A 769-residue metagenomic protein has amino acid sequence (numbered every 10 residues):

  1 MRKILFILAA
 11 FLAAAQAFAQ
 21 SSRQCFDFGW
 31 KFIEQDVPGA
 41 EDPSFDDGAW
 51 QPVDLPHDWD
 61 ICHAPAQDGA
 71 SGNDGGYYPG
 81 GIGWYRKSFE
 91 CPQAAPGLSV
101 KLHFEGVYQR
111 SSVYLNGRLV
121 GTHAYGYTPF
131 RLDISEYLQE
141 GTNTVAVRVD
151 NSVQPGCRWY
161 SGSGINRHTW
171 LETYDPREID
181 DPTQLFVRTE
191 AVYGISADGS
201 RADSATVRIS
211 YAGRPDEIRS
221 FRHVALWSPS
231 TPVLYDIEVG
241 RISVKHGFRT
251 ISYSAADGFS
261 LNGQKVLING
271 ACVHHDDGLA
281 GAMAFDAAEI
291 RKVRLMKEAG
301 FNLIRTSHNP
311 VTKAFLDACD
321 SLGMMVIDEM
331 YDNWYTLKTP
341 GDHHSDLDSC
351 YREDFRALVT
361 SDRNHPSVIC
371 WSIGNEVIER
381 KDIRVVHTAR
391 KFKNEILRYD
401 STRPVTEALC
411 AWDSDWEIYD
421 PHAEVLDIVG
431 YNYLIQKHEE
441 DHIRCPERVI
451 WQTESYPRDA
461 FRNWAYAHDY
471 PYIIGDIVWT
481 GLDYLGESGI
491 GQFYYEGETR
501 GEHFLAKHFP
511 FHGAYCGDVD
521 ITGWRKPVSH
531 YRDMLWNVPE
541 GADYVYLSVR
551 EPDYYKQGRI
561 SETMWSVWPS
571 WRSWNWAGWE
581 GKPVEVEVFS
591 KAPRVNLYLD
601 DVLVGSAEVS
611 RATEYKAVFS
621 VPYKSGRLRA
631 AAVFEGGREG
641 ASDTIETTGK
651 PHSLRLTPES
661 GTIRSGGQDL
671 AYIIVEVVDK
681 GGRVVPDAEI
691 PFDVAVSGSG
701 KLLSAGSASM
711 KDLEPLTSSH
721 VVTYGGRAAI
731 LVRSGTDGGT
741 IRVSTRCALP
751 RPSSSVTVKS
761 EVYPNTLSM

Functional and structural regions predicted by a protein language model:
Q20-V37, A49-P92, S99-E105, Q109 (+7 more regions): Non-catalytic, glycine-rich low-complexity segments
Q24-D36, G75, G80-I179, P310 (+8 more regions): Accessory beta-strand-rich segments of carbohydrate-active enzymes
F26, E34, P52-D68, R118 (+5 more regions): Extended substrate-binding grooves/exosites of carbohydrate-active enzymes
P43-D46, S230-Y235, P583, K591-P593 (+4 more regions): Short flexible loop/turn segments that cap and initiate beta-strands
I134-E136, E217-L226, A617-Y623, L716-T736: Short, hydrophobic beta-strand segments
L138-T142, S200-S204, R208-A255, P622-G626 (+4 more regions): Extended acidic/polar, glycine-enriched regions that form or flank non-catalytic beta-rich accessory modules
S252, A607, S653-R655, V694-K711 (+1 more regions): Short aromatic-acidic-glycine turn motif
M564-R572, V586-F589, A631, T657 (+3 more regions): Beta-strand-rich structural segments
